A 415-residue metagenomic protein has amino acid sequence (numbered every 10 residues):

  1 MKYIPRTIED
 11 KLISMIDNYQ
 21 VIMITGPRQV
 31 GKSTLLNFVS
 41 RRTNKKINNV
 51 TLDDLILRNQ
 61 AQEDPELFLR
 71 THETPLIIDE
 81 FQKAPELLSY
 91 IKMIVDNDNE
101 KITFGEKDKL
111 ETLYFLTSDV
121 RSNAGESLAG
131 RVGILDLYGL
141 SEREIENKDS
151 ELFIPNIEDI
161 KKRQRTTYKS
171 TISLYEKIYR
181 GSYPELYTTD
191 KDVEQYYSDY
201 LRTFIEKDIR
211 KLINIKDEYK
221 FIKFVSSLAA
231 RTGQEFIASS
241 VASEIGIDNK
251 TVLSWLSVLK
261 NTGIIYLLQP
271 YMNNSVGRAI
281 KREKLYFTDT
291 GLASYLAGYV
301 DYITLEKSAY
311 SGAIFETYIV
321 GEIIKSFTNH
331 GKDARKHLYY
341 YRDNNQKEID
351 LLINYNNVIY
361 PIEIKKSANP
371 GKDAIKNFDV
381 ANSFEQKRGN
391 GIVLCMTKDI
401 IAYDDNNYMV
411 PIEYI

Functional and structural regions predicted by a protein language model:
M1-D10, S14-Q29, S33-T34, F38-N48 (+5 more regions): A cross-kingdom feature that marks ATP-driven nucleic-acid transaction machinery
K2, E142-R143, N147-T328, A334: Interdomain hinge/linker elements that couple catalytic modules in large macromolecular machines
V21-M23, T74-I77, T103, L113: Residue-level preference for the first positions of well-ordered beta-strands
K45-P75, P85: Short glycine-rich substrate-engagement loop in P-loop NTPases that contacts/grips substrate
A61-Q62, L88-S89, L253, K372-I375: Conserved strand-to-helix beginnings and helix N-cap segments that scaffold or border functional pockets
D79-F81: Walker B catalytic acidic pair
L88-S118, G125-E126: Conserved catalytic/switch belt of AAA+ P-loop NTPases
D119-I134, N147-E151: Short regulatory helix/loop adjacent to the ATP-binding pocket of P-loop NTPases
